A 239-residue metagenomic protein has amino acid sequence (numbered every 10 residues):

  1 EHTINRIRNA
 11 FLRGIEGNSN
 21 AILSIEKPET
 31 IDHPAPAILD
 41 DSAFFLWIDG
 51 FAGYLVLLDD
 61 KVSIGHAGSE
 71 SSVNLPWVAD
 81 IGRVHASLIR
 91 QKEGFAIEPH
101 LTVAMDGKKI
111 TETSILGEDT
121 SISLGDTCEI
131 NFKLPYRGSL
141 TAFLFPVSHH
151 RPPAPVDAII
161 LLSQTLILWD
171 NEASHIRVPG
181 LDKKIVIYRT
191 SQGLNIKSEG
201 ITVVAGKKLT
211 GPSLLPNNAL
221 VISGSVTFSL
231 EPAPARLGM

Functional and structural regions predicted by a protein language model:
E1-D41, T127-L194, K208-M239: Regulatory inter-domain linker segments that are low-complexity and enriched for serine/threonine/proline
I31-D32, D49-F51: Eukaryotic intrinsically disordered and solvent-exposed regulatory patches
S42, F51, K61-V62: Coiled-coil-based assembly segments and adjacent low-complexity tails used as scaffolding interfaces in eukaryotic
S42-I48, T102-M105, L140-V147, G200-V204: Short polybasic amphipathic segments
W47-G50, I81-R83: Phosphate-binding glycine-rich loops and adjacent basic patches that engage nucleotide phosphates, nucleic-acid
L55-G125, P155-V226: Forkhead-associated
